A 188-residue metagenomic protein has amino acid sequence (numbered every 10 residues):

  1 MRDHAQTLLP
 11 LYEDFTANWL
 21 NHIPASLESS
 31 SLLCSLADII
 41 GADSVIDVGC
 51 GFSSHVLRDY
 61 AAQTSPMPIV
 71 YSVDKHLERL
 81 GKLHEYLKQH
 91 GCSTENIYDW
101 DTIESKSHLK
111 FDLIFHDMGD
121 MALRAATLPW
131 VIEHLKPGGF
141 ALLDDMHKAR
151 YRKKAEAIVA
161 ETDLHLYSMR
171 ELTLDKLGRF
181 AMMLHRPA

Functional and structural regions predicted by a protein language model:
M1-S31, M67: Mobile, glycine- and charge-enriched loop segments and immediately flanking short secondary-structure elements within
I23-T102: SAM cofactor-binding core of SAM-dependent methyltransferases, primarily the Rossmann-like beta-alpha-beta module
D43, V70, L113, F140-A141: Hydrophobic "anchor" residues on beta-strands that sit immediately upstream of conserved functional sites
D47-C50, V73-K75, H116-G119, L143-M146: Short His-Asn-centered micro-motif
S65, Q89-C92, H108, K136 (+1 more regions): Short, well-ordered coil/turn elements that cap or connect secondary structure elements
T94, I114-F115, L166: A polyampholytic, Gly/Pro-enriched intrinsically disordered region
K106-L113: A short acidic, Gly/Pro-enriched loop at the edge of an enzyme's catalytic core that lines a small-molecule cofactor
D120-A188: C-terminal substrate-binding/active-site "lid" region of AdoMet-derived donor-dependent transferases
